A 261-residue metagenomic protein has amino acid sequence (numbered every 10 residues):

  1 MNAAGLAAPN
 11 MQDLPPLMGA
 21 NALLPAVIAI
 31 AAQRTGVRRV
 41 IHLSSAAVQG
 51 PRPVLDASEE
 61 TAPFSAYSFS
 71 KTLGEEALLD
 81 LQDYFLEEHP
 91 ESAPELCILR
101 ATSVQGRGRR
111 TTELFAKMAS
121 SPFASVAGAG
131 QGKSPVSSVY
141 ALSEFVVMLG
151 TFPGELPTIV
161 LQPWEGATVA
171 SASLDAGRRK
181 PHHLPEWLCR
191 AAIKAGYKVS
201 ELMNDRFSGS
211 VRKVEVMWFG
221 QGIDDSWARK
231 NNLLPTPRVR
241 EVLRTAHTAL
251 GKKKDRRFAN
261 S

Functional and structural regions predicted by a protein language model:
M1-A20: NAD(P)H-binding glycine-rich loop region in Rossmannoid oxidoreductase-like domains and their noncatalytic homologs
A3-A4, V40-A46, L99-A101: SDR active-site strand-loop-helix element
P16-V27, T61, S65, F69-S70 (+1 more regions): Glycine-rich NAD(P)-binding loop of the Rossmann-fold in SDR/ketoreductase-type enzymes
A26-A66, L86: Conserved Rossmann-fold NAD(P)-dependent oxidoreductase catalytic core, especially the SDR/UDP-sugar
Q49-G50, P94-F115: Flexible, glycine-rich beta-alpha linker
S65-C97: Active-site Tyr-X1-5-Lys
R109-L114, G128-G150, P157: Substrate-positioning beta->alpha
F145-S208, P237-S261: Mid/C-terminal beta-alpha module of Rossmann-like enzyme folds, strongest in SDR-family dehydrogenases/epimerases
